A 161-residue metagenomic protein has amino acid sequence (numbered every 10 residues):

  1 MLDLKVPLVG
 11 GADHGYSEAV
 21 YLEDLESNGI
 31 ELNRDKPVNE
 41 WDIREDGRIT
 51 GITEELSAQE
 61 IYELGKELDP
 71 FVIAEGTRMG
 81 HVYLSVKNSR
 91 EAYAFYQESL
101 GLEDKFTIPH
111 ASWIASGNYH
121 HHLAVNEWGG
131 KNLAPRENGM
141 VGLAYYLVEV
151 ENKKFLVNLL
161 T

Functional and structural regions predicted by a protein language model:
M1-G29, V86-R90, W128, A144-T161: Vicinal oxygen chelate
L8-G11, G101-F106: Short secondary-structure junctions
H14, H81, H120-H122, Y145: Histidine-centered active-site/metal-ligand motif
Y16, R78, I108, G142: Exposed loop/turn and edge beta-strand positions of beta-sandwich/beta-sheet ligand-binding modules
G29-K36, E103-M140: Conserved short beta-strand elements that form part of the metal-binding/catalytic scaffold of enzyme active sites
P37-R90, L143-Y146: N-terminal beta-strand motif that seeds the catalytic metal site of vicinal oxygen chelate
N88-D104: Amphipathic alpha-helical segments
E98-S99, L123, N158-T161: Long compositionally biased, domain-poor regions of proteins
